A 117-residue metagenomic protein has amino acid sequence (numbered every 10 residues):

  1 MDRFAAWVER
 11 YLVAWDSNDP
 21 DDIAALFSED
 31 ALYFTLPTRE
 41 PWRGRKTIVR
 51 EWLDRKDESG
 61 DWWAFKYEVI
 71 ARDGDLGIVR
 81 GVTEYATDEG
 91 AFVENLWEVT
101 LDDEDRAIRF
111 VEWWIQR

Functional and structural regions predicted by a protein language model:
M1, L12, P20, L36-R39 (+2 more regions): Short, charged low-complexity linear motifs
M1-E29: Short, low-complexity N-terminal intrinsically disordered segments enriched in polar/charged residues
R3, R50-R117: A beta-strand edge to alpha-helix "cap/lid" segment located at domain peripheries
Y11, I23-A24, A31, G44 (+4 more regions): Hydrophobic pocket/interface hotspot
D21-D73: A solvent-exposed, acidic/Ser-Thr-rich amphipathic alpha-helical stretch
